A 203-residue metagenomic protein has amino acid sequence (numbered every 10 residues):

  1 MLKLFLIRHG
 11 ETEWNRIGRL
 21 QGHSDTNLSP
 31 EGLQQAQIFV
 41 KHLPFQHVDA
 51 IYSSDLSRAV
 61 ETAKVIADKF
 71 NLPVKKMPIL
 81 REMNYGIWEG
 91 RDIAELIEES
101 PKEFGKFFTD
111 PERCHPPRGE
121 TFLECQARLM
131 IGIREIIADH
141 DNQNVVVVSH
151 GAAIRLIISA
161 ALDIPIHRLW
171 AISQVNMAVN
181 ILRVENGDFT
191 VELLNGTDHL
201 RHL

Functional and structural regions predicted by a protein language model:
L2, H47-D49, D141-V145: Short coil/turn segments at beta-strand junctions that form active-site/ligand-binding loops
F5, K75-M77, E192: General small-molecule cofactor/ligand-binding pocket signal
F5-V65, P116-M130: Loop-to-helix element that buttresses phosphate recognition and phosphoryl-transfer chemistry
G10, G151, T197: Active-site metal-binding loops of divalent metal-dependent hydrolases
R16-R19, K102-P116: Short, basic/glycine-rich phosphate-binding loops at helix/coil junctions that contact nucleotide phosphates
F39-F104: Phosphate-coordination/substrate-recognition cap region in phosphate-metabolizing enzymes
V60, I131-T190: Active-site-adjacent alpha-helix immediately C-terminal to a catalytic or transition-state-stabilizing loop
E192-L203: Acidic, His/Gly-rich catalytic cores of divalent-metal-dependent hydrolytic chemistry
